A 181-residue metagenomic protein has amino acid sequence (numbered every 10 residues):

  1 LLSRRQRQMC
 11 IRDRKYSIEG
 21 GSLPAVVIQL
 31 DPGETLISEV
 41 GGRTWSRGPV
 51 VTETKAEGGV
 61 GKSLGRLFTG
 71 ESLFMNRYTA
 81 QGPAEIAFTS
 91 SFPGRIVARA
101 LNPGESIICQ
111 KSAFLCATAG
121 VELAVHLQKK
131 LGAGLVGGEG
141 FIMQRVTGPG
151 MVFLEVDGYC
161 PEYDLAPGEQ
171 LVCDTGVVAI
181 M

Functional and structural regions predicted by a protein language model:
L1-I11: Single conserved hydrophobic/aromatic residue that forms the stacking wall/gate of nucleotide- or nucleobase-binding
D13-T54: The feature marks the first
K15-S17, R66, G134: Short, flexible, solvent-exposed loop/turn segments with mixed acidic/basic and small polar residues
V26-I28, G33-T35, P93-M181: Surface-exposed interaction/gating patches
V40, S90, K111: Pocket-edge structural micro-motifs
T44-G58, L123, L165-P167, M181: Extended intrinsically disordered, low-complexity coil regions enriched in Ser, Thr, Gly, Ala and often Pro
S46-S91: Extended, compositionally biased flexible segments
